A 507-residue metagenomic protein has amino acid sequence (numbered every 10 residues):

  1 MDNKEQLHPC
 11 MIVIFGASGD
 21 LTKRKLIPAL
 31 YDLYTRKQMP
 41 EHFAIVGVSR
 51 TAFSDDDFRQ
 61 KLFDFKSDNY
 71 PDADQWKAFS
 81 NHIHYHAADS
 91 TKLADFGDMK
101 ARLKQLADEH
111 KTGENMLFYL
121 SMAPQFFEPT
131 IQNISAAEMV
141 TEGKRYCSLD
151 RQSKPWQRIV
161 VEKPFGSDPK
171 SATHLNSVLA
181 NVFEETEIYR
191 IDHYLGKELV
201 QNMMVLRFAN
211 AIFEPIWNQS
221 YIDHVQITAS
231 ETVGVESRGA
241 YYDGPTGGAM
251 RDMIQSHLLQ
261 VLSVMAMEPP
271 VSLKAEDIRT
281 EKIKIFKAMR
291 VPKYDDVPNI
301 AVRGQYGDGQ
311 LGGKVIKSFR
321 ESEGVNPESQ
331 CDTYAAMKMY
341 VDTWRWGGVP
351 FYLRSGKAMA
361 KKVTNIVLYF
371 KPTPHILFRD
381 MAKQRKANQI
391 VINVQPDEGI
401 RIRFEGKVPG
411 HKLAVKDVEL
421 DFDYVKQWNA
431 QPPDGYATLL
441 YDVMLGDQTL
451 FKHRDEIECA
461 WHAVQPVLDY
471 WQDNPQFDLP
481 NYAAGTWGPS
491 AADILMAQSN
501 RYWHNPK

Functional and structural regions predicted by a protein language model:
M1-V161, F165-K507: Secretory/organelle targeting and membrane-embedding segments
